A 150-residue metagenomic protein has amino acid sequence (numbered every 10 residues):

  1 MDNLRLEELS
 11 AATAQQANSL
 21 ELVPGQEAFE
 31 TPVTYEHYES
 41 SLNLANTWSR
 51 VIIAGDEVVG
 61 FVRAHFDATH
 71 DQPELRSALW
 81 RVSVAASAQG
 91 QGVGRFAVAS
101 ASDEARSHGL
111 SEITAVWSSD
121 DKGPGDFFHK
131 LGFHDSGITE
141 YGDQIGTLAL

Functional and structural regions predicted by a protein language model:
D2-L4, E8-W80, A85, E104 (+1 more regions): Acetyl-CoA-dependent GNAT
A85-S87, Q91, D120: Active-site acidic-Proline motif in GNAT/NAT acetyltransferases
G90-D103, D126-K130: Conserved acetyl-CoA-binding loop-helix of GNAT-fold acetyltransferases
Q91, H108-S111: Short coil/turn segments at alpha/beta junctions that flank glycine-rich nucleotide-binding fingerprints
T114-G125: Conserved beta-strand-loop-alpha-helix junction that forms the acyl-donor binding cleft
D121-K122, E140-Q144: Short acidic/glycine-enriched loop/turn segments that link adjacent beta-strands
F128-I138: Conserved acetyl-CoA-binding loop of GNAT-fold acetyltransferases
